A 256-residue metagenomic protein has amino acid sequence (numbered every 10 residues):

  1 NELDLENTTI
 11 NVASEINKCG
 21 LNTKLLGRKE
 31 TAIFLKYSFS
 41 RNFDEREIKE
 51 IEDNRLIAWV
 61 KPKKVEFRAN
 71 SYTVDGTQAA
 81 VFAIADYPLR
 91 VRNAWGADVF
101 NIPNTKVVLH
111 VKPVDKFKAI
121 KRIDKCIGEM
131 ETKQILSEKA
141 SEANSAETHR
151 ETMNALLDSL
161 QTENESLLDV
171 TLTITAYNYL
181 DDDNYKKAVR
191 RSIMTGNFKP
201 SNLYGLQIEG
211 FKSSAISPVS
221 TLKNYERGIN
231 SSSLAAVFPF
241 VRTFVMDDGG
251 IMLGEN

Functional and structural regions predicted by a protein language model:
N1-F238: Extended, folded cores of ATP/NTP-driven motor/assembly subunits in large transport and secretion machines
D248-N256: Glycine-rich phosphate-binding loop of nucleotide-binding enzymes
